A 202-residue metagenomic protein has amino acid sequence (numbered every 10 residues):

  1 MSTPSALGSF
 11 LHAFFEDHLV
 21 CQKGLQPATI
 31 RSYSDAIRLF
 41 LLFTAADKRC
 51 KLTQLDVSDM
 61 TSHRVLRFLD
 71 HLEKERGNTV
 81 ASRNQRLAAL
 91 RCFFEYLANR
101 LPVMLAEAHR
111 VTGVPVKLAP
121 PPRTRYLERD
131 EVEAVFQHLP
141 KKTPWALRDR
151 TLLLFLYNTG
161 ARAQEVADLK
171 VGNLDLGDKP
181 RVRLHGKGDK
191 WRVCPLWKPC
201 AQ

Functional and structural regions predicted by a protein language model:
M1-Q202: Conserved catalytic core of the tyrosine transesterase superfamily
